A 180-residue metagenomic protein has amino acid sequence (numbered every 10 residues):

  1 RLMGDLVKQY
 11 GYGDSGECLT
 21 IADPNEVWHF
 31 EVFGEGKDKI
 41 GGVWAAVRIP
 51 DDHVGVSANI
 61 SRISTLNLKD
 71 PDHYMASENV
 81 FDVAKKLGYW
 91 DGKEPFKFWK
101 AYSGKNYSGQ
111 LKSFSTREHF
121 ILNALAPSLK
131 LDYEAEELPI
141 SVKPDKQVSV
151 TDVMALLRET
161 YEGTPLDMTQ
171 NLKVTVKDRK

Functional and structural regions predicted by a protein language model:
R1-R48, V54-V56, P139-S149, V153: Structured, non-membrane catalytic/scaffold regions adjacent to prosthetic-group chemistry
G4, P24-E26, V56-K180: C-terminus-biased signal that marks the final domain/tail of proteins
